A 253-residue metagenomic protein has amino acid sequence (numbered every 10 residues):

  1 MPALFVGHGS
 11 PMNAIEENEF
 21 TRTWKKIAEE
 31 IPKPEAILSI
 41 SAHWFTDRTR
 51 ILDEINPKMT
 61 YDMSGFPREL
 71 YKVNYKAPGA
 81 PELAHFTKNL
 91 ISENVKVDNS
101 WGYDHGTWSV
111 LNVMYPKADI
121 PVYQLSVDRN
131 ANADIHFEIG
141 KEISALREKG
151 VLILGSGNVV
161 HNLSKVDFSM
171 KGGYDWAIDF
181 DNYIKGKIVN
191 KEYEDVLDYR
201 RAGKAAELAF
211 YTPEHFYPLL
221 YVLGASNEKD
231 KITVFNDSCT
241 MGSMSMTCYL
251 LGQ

Functional and structural regions predicted by a protein language model:
M1-I91: A short aromatic-anchored loop/beta-hairpin motif
P2-V6, A36-S41, L125, L146-V159 (+1 more regions): Beta-strand elements within well-structured catalytic alpha/beta cores of enzymes that handle phosphate/sulfate esters
L4-F5, D62-P67, Y115-Y123, L197: Short, basic/glycine-rich phosphate-binding loops at helix/coil junctions that contact nucleotide phosphates
F20-K25, E69, G102-S109, H136-I139: Short acidic (Asp/Glu) patches
K26-I27, E142-L146: Catalytic-core regions built around general acid/base machinery
L70-P78, S126-A133, A206: Flexible, glycine/proline-enriched loop segments at strand-loop-helix junctions that form or flank small-ligand binding
A84-I135: Internal, conserved structured core segments that host functional sites
I120-P121, N130-A131, E138, A145-L152 (+1 more regions): Surface-exposed, charge/polar-rich loops and edge strands
